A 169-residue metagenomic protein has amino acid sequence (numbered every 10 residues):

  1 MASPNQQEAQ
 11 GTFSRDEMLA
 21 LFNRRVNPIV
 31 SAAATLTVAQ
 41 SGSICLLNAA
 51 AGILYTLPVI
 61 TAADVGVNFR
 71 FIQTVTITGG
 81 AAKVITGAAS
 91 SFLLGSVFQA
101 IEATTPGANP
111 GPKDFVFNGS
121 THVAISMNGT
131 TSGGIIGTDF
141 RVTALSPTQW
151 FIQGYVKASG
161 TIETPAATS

Functional and structural regions predicted by a protein language model:
A2-P110, T143-S169: Exposed extracellular interaction/assembly regions and N-terminal maturation sites
G111-T138: Structured beta-strand segments within beta-sheet-rich domains
